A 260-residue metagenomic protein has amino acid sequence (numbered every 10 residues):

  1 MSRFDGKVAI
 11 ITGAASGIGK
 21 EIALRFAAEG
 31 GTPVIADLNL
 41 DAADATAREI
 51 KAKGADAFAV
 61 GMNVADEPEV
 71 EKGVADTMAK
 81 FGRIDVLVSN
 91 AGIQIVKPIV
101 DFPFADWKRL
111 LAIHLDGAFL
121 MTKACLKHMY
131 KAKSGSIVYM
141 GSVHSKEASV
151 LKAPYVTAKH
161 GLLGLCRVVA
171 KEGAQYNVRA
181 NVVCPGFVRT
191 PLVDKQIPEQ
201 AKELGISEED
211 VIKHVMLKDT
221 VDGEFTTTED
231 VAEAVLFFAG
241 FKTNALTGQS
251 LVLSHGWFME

Functional and structural regions predicted by a protein language model:
R3-P33: Canonical Rossmann dinucleotide-binding motif of NAD(H)/NADP(H)-dependent dehydrogenases/reductases, specifically
V88, A174, R179, L246-G248: Short, small/polar-rich loop/turn modules that mediate ligand/substrate recognition or access, typified
P98-I99, D106-L111, M216: Substrate-binding pocket helix/loop in short-chain dehydrogenase/reductase
T122, A158, C166: Active-site helix of classical SDR
K127, K171-E172, N244: Alpha-helical segment proximal to the catalytic Tyr-Lys
S142: Residue(s) in the substrate-gating loop at a strand-loop-helix junction that position the organic substrate next
E147, V235, T247-E260: Short C-terminal tail/terminal secondary-structure segment of NAD(P)H-dependent dehydrogenase/reductase domains
